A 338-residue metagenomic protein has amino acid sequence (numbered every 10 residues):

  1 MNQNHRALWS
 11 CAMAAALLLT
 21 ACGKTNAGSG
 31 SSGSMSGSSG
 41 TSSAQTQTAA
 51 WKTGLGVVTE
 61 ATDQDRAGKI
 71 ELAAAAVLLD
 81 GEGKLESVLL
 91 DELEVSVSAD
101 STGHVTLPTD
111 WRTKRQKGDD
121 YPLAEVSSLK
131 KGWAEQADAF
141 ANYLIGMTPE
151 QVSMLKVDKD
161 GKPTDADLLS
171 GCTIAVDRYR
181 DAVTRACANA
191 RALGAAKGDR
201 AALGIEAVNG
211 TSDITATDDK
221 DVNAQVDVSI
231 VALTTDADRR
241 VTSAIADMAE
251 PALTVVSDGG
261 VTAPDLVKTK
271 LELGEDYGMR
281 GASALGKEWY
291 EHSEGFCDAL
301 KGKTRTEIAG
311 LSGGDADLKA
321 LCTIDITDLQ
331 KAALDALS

Functional and structural regions predicted by a protein language model:
M1-C11: Bacterial N-terminal signal peptides that target proteins for export
R6, A27, E275-G278: Intrinsically disordered, low-complexity segments enriched in glycine/proline and serine/threonine
L18-A21: C-terminal motif of bacterial Sec signal peptides marking the signal peptidase cleavage site
G23-T25: Bacterial signal peptide processing site
A27-G28, G204: Composition-driven recognition of long, C-terminal low-complexity regions enriched in serine/threonine
S29-Q47: Low-complexity, Pro/Thr/Ser/Glu-rich flexible segments characteristic of extracytoplasmic/periplasmic regions
Q47-S338: Active-site- and interface-proximal helix/loop "cap" or "latch" segments in soluble metabolic and energy-transducing
